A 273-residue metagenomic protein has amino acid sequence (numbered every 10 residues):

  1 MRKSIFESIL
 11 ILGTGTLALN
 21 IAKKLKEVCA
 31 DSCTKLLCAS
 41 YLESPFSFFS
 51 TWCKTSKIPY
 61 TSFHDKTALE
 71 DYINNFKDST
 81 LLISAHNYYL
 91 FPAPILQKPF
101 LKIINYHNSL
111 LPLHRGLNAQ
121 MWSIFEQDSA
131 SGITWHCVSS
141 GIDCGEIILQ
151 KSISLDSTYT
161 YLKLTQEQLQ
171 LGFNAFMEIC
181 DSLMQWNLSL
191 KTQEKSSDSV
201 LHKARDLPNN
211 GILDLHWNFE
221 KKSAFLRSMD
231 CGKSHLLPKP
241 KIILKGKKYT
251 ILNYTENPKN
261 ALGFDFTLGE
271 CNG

Functional and structural regions predicted by a protein language model:
M1-L237, I242-Y249, N253-N272: One-carbon transfer enzymes
